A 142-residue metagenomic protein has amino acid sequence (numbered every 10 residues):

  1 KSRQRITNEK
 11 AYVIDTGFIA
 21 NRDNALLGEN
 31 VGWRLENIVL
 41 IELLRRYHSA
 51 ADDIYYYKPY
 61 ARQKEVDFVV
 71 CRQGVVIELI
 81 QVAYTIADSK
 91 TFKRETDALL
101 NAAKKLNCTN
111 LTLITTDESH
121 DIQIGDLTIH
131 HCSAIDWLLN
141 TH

Functional and structural regions predicted by a protein language model:
K1-V76: Accessory nucleic acid-recognition modules appended to NTPase machines
S2-Q4, A103, D121: Short secondary-structure boundary/capping segments
D23, T91, I122-I124: Short glycine-/acidic-enriched loop or helix-start segments at secondary-structure transitions that form or flank
Y47, L106-N107: A structural signal for short coil/turn segments at secondary-structure junctions
V76-D88: Active-site ExK catalytic segment of metal-dependent nucleases
F92-K105: Short, charged, amphipathic alpha-helix that recurs within catalytic cores of restriction-modification and other
T109-T115: Short, hydrophobic beta-strand segments that form beta-sheet elements in well-ordered domains
T116-H142: Domain-level recognition of nuclease-like catalytic cores that cleave nucleotide substrates
